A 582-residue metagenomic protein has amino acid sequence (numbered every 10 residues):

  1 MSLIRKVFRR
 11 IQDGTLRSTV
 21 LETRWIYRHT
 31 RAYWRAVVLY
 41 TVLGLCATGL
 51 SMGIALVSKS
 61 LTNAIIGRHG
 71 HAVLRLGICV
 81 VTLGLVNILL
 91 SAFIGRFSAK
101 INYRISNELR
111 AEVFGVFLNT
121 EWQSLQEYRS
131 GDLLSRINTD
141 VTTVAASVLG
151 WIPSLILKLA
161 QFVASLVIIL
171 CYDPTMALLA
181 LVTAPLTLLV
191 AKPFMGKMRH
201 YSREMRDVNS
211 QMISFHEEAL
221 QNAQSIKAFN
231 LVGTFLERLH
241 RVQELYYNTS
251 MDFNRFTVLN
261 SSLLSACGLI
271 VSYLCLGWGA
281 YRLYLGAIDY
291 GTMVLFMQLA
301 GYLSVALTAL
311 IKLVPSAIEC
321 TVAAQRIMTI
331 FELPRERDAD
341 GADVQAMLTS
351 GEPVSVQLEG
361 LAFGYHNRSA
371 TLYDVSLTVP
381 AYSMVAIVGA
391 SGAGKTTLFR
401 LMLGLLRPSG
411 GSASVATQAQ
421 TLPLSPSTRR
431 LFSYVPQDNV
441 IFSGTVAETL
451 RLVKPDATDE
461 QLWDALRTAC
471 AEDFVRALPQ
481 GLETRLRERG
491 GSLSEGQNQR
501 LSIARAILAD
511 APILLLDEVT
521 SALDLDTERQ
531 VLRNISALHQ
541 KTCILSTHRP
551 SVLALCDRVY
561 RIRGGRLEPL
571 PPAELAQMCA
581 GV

Functional and structural regions predicted by a protein language model:
M1-L50, I66-L76, I94, S98 (+9 more regions): Membrane-integrated ABC transporters
V37-F93, C171-T175, G286-Y290, Q418: Transmembrane helix-loop-helix hairpins at lipid-water interfaces of multipass membrane proteins, especially the type-1
L50-K59, P153-M195, N248-M297: A hydrophobic transmembrane-helix motif
A111, T329, S412-S414, R429 (+3 more regions): ABC ATPase nucleotide-binding domain helical subdomain, centered on the C-loop/LSGGQ "ABC signature"
Y128-G131, E204-D252: Loop segments that connect adjacent transmembrane helices in multi-pass transporters
A228-L231, R255, L303-L333: Cytosolic ends of transmembrane helices, especially the final helix of ABC transmembrane type-1 domains
T397, S433, D438, T449 (+3 more regions): ABC-family ATPase nucleotide-binding domain "signature/switch" substructure
L403: Helix-to-loop junction immediately C-terminal to a conserved catalytic motif
